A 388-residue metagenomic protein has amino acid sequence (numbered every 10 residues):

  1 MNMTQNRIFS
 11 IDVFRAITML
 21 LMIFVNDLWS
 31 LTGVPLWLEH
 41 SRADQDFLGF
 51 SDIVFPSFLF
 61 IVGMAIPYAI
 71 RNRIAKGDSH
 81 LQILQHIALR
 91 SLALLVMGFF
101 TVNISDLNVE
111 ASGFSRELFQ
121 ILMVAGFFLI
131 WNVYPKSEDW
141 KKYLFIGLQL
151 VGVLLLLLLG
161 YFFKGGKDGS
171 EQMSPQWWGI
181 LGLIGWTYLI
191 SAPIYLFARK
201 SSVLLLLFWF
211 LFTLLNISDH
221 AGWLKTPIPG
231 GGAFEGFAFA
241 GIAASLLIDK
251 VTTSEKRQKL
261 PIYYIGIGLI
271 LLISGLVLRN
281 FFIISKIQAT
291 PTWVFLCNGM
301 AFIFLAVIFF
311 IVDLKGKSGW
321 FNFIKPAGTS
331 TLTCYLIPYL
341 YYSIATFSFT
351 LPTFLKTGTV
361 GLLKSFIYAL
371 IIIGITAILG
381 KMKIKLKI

Functional and structural regions predicted by a protein language model:
N2-I388: Alpha-helical transmembrane segments and their immediate juxtamembrane cytosolic regions
